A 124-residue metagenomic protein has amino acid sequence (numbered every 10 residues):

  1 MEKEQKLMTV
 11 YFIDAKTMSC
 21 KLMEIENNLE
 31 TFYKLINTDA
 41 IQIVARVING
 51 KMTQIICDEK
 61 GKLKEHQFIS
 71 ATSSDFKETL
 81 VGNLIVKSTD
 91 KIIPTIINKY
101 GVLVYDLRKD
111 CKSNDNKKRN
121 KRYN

Functional and structural regions predicted by a protein language model:
M1-N124: Short beta-rich binding modules
